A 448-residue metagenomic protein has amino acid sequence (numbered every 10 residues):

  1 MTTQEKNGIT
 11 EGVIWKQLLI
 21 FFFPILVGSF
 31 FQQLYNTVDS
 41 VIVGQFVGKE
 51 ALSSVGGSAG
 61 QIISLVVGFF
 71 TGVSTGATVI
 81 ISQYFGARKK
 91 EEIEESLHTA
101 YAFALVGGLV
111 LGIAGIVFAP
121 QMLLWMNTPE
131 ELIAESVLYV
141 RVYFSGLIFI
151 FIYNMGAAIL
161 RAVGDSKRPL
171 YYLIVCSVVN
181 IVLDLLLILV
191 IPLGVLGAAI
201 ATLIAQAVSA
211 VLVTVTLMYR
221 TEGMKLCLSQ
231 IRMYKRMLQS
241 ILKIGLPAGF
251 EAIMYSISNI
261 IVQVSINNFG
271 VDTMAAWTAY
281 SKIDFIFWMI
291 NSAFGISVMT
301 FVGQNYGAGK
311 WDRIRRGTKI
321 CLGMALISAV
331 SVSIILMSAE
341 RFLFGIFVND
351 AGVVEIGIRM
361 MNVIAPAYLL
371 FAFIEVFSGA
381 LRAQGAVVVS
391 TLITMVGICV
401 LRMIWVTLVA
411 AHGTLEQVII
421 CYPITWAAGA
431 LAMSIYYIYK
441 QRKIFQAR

Functional and structural regions predicted by a protein language model:
M1-F22, I81-G146, V190-L246, V302-A367 (+1 more regions): Short alpha-helical transmembrane segments in multi-pass integral membrane proteins
E11, W15-L34, V38, I62-F69 (+8 more regions): Residue-level signal for short hydrophobic patches within transmembrane helices of multi-pass membrane transporters
I20-D39, V142, Y153, C176 (+4 more regions): Transmembrane helical elements of multi-pass membrane transporters/channels
I25, S29, V41, V79 (+15 more regions): Transmembrane alpha-helix boundary and packing residues in multipass membrane permease domains and related
L34-S53, L123-E130, L186-V195, I253-K282 (+4 more regions): Helix-terminus/linker motif at the lipid-water interface of multi-pass membrane proteins
V47-Q61, S136, V140, A199 (+3 more regions): Small-residue hotspots at the loop-to-helix junctions and early N-terminal turns of transmembrane alpha-helices
L52-I113, I150-P169, A276-E340, F371-T394: Small-residue-rich hydrophobic transmembrane alpha-helices
S74, V142-R161, P169-S177, A198-V213 (+4 more regions): Short runs within selected transmembrane alpha-helices of multi-pass transporters and secretion channels
